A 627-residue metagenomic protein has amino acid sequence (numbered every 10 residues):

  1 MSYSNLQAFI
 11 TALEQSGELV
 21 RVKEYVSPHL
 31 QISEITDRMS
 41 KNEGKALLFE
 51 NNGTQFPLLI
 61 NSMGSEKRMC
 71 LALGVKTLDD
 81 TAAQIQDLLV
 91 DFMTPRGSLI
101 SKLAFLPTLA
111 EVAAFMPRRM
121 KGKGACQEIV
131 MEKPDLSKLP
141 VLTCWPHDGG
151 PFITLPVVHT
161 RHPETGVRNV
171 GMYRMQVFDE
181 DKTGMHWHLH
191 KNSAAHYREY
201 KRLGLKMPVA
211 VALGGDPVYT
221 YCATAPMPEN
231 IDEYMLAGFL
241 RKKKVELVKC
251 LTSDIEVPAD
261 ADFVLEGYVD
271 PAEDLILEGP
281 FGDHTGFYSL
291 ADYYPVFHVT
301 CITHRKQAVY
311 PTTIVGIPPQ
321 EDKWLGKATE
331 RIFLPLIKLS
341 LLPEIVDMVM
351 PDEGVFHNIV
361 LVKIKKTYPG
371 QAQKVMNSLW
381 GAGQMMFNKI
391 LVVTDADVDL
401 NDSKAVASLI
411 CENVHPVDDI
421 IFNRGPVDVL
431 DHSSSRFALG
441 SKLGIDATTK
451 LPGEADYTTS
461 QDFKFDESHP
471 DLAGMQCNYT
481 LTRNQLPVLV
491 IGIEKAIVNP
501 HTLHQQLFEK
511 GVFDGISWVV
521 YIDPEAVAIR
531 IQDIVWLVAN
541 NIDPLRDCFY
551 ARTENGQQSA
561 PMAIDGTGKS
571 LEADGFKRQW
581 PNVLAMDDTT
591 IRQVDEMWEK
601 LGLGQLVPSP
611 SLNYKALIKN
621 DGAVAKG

Functional and structural regions predicted by a protein language model:
M1-P280, H284-G627: Extended, highly charged
